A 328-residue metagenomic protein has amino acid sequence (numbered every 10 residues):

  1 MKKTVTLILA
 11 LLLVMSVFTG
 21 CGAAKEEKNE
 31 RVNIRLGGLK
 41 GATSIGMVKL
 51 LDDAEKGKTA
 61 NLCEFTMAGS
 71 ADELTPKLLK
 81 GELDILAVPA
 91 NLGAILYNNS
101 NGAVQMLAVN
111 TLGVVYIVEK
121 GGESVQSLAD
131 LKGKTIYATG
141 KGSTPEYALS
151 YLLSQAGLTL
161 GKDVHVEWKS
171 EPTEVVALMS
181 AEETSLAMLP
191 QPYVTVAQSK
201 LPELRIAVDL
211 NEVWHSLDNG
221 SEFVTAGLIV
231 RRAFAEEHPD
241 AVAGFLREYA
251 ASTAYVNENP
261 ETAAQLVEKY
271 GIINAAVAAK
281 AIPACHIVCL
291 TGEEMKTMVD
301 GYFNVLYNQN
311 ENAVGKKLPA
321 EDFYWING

Functional and structural regions predicted by a protein language model:
M1-N33: Short, low-complexity disordered leader/linker segments with a strong preference for bacterial N-terminal type II
E27-G161, V166-W168, S185-Q191, E203-A207: Short, glycine-/small- and polar/acidic-enriched structural segments that line small-molecule recognition paths
G41, A68-D72, A87, T139-Y147 (+5 more regions): Soluble non-cytosolic domains of exported or imported proteins
I45-D52, D72, P76, K80 (+12 more regions): Solvent-exposed, polar/charged alpha-helical surfaces in well-ordered, non-transmembrane soluble domains, broadly
E55-C63, E212-S221, V288-K296: Short, solvent-exposed loop/beta-turn-alpha elements that line the ligand-binding surface or hinge of extracytoplasmic
N91-L92, S100, E174-L266: Pocket-lining segment of extracytoplasmic ligand-binding domains
A235-Q309: Secondary-structure end/capping motifs
D300, N304-G328: Conserved C-terminal helix/tail region of periplasmic/extracytoplasmic solute-binding proteins
